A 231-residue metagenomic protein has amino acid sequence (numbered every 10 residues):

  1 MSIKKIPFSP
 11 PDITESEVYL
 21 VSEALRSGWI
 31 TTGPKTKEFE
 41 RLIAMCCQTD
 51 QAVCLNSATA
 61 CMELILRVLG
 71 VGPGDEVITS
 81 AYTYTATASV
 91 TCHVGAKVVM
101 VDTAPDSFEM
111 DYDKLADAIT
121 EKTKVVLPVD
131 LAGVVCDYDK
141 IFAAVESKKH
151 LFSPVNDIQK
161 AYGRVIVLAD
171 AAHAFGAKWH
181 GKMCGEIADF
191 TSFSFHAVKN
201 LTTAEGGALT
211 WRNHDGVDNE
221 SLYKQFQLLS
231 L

Functional and structural regions predicted by a protein language model:
M1, Y19, E23-R26, K37-M45 (+4 more regions): Replace "anionic and nucleotidyl ligands
M1-V68, G72, I141: Conserved PLP-binding active-site segment in aminotransferase class I/II-type PLP enzymes
T32-T36, A58-M62, T83-Y84, F108 (+2 more regions): Conserved donor sugar-nucleotide recognition element shared by glycan-biosynthetic enzymes
R67-A171, K178: PLP-dependent aminotransferase-like
I158-L201, K224-Q225: Conserved active-site segment immediately N-terminal to the catalytic lysine that forms the internal aldimine
A197-L231: Conserved core segment of the aminotransferase class I/II
